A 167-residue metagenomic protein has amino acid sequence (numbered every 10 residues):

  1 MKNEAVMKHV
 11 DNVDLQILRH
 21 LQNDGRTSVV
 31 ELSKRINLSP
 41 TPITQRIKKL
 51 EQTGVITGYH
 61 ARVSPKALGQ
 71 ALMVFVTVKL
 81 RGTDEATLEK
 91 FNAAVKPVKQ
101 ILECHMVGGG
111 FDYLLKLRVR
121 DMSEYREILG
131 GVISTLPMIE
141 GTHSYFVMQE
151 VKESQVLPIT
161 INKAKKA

Functional and structural regions predicted by a protein language model:
M1-A167: A compositional/biophysical signature of low hydrophobicity enriched in polar/charged and small residues
